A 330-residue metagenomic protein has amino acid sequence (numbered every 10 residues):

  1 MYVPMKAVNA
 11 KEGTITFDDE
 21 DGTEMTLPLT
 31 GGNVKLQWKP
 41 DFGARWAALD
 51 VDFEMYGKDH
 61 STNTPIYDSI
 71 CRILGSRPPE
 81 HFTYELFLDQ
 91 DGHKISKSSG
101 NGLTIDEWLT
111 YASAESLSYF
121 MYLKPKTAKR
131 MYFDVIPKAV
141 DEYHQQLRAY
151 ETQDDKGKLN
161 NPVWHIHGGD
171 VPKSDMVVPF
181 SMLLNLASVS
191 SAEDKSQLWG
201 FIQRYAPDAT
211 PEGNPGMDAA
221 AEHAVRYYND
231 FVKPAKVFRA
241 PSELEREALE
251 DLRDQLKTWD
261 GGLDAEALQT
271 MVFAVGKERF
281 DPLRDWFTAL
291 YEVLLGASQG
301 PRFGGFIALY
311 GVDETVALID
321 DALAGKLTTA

Functional and structural regions predicted by a protein language model:
M1-T83, L88-S99, I105: Active-site cores that bind ATP or allylic diphosphates and position pyrophosphate for catalysis
T26-G32, L147-G157, E250-D264: An acidic intrinsically disordered interaction segment
W46-M55, L88, S99-L103, R253-L256 (+2 more regions): Glycine- and acidic
E54-K58, S99, D170-S174, V189 (+4 more regions): Generic amphipathic alpha-helical segments used as scaffolds and interaction surfaces in large, multi-domain proteins
D59, T64, Y84-R226, L295-T329: Catalytic adenosine-cofactor/nucleotide-binding cores of aminoacyl-tRNA synthetases and other
R72, T110, K277: Short polybasic/polar patches that bind polyanions
T210-L263: Aromatic-anchored, charged helix-turn/loop surface patch used as a conserved interaction hotspot
A240-L295: C-terminal accessory/binding modules appended to enzymatic or scaffolding proteins
